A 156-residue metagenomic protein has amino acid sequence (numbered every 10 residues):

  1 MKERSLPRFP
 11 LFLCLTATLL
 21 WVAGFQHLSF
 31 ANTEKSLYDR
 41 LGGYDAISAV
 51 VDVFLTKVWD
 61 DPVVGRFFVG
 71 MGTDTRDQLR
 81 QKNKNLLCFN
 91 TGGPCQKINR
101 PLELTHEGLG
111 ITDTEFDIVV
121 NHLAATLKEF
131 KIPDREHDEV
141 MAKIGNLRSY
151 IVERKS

Functional and structural regions predicted by a protein language model:
K2-L15: Bacterial N-terminal signal peptides that target proteins for export
F12-Q26: Bacterial N-terminal signal peptides
L28-S156: Core of compact, soluble alpha-helical bundle domains
